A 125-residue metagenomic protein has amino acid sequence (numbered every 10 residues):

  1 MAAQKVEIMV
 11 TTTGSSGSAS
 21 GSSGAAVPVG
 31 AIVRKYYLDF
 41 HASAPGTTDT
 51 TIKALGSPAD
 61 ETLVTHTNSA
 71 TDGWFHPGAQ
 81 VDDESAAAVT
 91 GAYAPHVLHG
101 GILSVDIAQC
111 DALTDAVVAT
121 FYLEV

Functional and structural regions predicted by a protein language model:
M1-V125: Surface-exposed, low-hydrophobicity beta-strand/loop segments enriched in small/polar/acidic residues
